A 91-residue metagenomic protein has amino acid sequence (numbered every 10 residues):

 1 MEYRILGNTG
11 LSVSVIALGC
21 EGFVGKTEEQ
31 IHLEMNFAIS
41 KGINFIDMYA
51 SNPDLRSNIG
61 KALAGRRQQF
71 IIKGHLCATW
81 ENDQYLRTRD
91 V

Functional and structural regions predicted by a protein language model:
M1-G74, A78-W80: N-terminal binding-site loop/beta-alpha segment at the start of enzyme catalytic domains that lines or forms
S40, D83-V91: Glycine/proline-rich, positively charged, aromatic-decorated active-site loop/lid region on the catalytic face
